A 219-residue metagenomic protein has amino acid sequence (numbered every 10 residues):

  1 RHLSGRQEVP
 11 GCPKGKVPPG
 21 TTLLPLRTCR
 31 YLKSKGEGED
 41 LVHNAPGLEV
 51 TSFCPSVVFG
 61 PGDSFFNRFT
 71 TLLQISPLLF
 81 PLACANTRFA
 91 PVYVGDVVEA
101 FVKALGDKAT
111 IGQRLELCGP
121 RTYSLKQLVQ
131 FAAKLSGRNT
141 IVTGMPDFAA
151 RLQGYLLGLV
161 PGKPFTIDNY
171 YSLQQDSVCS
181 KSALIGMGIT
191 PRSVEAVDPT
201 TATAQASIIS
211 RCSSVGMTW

Functional and structural regions predicted by a protein language model:
R1-S56: Conserved Rossmann-fold NAD(P)-dependent oxidoreductase catalytic core, especially the SDR/UDP-sugar
P19, C54-P55, C118-G119, L156 (+3 more regions): A secondary-structure boundary/capping signal
L26-R30, T51-L72, R88, Y123-S124: Flexible, glycine-rich beta-alpha linker
C29-G36, P61-L79, N139, G154 (+1 more regions): Acceptor/aglycone-binding surface of glycosyltransferases and processive sugar-polymer synthases
D40, N67, Q130: Active-site phosphate/pyrophosphate- and oxyanion-stabilizing loops and adjacent acidic/basic residues in soluble
T71-V92, D96, A100-I111, E116: A conserved pocket-lining segment of Rossmann-fold NAD(P)-dependent short-chain dehydrogenase/reductase
P77-V94, G158-S180: Low-complexity, charge- and small-residue-enriched intrinsically disordered regions
K103-T166, C179-W219: Mid/C-terminal beta-alpha module of Rossmann-like enzyme folds, strongest in SDR-family dehydrogenases/epimerases
